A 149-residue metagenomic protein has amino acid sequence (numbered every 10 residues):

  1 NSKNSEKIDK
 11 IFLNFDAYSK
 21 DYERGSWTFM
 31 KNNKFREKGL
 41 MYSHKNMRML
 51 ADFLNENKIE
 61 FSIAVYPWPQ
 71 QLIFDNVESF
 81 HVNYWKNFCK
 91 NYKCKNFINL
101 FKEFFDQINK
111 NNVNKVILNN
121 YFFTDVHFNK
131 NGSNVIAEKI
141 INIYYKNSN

Functional and structural regions predicted by a protein language model:
N1-K90, C94, K102-N111: Serine-dependent acyl-ester chemistry module
K31, N112-Y121: Short glycine/proline- and charge-enriched loop/turn segments that cap or connect secondary-structure elements
L54, N99, S133: Hydrophobic, well-ordered secondary-structure elements that form the walls of internal hydrophobic environments
Q70, K102, N119-N120, V126: Flexible, active-site-adjacent loop/turn segments at secondary-structure boundaries
N76-F80, N114-K115, K139, Y145: General N-terminal targeting signals
C94-K95, K146: Short, well-ordered coil loops that connect the C-terminus of an alpha-helix to the N-terminus of a beta-strand
N120-N149: Histidine-centered active-site loop/cap adjacent to the catalytic His in serine esterases/O-acetyl transfer systems
